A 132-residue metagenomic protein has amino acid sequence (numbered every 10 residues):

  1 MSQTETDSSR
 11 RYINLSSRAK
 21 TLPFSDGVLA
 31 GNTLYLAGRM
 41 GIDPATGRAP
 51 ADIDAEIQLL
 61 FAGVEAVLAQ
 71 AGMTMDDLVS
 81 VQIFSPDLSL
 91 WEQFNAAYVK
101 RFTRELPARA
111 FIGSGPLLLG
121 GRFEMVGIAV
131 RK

Functional and structural regions predicted by a protein language model:
M1-A62, A66-V79, S85-K132: N-terminal presequence-like segments and the immediate start of the first folded domain
